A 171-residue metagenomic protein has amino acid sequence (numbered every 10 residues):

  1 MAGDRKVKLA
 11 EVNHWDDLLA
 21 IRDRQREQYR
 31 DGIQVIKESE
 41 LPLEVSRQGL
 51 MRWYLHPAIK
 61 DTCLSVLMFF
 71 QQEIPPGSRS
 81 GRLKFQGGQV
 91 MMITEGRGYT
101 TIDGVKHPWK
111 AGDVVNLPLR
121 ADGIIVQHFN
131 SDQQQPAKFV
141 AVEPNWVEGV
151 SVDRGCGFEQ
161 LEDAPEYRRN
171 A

Functional and structural regions predicted by a protein language model:
M1-S65, V152-A171: A short, N-terminal "cap"/entry segment at the start of jelly-roll beta-barrel domains of the cupin/DSBH fold
R52-P57, L67-F85, P118-G123: Conserved short histidine dyad/triad with adjacent acidic residue
V66-P76, L83-T100, V142-P144: Short, conserved beta-strand element in jelly-roll/cupin
F85-Q86, V105, D153-R154: Short coil/turn segments at secondary-structure boundaries
V90-M92, D103-G123: Short acidic-glycine-tyrosine-enriched beta hairpin
V90-M92, N116-L117, D132-S151: A short hydrophobic beta-strand segment most commonly corresponding to one strand of the jelly-roll/cupin
G98, D122-G123, N145-E148: Short Gly/Pro-enriched loop/turn and capping motifs at secondary-structure junctions
Q127-S131: Asparagine-centered strand-capping/turn motif at beta-strand->loop junctions
